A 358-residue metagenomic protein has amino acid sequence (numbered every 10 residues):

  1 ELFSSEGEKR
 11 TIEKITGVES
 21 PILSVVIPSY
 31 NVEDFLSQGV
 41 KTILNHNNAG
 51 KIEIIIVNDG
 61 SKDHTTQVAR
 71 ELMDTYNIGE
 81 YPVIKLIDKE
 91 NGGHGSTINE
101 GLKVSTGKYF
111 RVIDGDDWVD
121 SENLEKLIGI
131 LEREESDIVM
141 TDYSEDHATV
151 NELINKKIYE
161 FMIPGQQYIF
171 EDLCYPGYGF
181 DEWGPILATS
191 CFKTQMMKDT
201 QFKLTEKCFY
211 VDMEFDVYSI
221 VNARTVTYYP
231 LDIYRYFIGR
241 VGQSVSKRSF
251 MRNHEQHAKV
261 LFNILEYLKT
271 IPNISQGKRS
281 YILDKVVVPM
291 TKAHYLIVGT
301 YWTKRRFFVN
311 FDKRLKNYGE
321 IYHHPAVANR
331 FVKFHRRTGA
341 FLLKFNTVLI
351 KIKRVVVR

Functional and structural regions predicted by a protein language model:
E1-N45: N-proximal low-complexity "stem/linker" segments adjacent to membrane-targeting elements
E1-S5, S136, V298-R358: Membrane-interface aromatic/basic loop that binds lipid-linked glycans or pyrophosphate carriers, typified by
P21-S24, E53, E214: Cell-envelope/extracellular polymer assembly enzymes that use nucleotide-activated donors
S37, D63-L72, E122: Acidic helix N-cap motif at the loop->helix transition within catalytic regions of sugar-transfer enzymes
T42, N58-V68, G92-G93: A conserved acidic beta->alpha catalytic loop
D88-S105: Glycine-rich, basic loop-to-helix element that forms the pyrophosphate-binding segment of sugar-nucleotide handling
F110: Short aromatic/hydrophobic "clamp" motif used to bind/position activated sugar donors
G115-V226, Y236-R252: Donor-binding/catalytic cores of nucleotide-activated saccharide and glycerol-phosphate transferases/polymerases
